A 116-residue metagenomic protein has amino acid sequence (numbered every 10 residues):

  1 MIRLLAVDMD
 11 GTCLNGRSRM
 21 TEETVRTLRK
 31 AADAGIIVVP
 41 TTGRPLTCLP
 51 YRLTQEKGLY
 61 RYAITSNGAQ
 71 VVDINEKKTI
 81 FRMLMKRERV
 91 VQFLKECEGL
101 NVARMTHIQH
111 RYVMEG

Functional and structural regions predicted by a protein language model:
M1-R3, L59-Y60: Short loop/turn microsegments at loop-to-beta-strand junctions
R3-S18, F93: Asp-based phosphoryl-transfer active-site loop
E22-G116: Active-site phosphate-binding/coordination module
